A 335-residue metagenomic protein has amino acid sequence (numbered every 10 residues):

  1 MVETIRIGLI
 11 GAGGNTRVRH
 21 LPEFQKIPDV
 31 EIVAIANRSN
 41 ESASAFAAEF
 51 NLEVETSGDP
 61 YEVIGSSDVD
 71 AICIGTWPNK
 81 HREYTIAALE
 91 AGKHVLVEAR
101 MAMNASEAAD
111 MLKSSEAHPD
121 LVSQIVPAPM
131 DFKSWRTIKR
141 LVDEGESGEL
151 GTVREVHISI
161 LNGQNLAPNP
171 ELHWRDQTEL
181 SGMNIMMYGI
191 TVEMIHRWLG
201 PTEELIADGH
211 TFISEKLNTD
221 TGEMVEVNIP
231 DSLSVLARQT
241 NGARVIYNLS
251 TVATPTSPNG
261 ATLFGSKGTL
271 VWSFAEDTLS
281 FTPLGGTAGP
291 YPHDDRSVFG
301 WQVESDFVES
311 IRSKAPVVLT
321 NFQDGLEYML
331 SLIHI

Functional and structural regions predicted by a protein language model:
M1-N51: N-terminal Rossmann-like dinucleotide-binding module
T4, V30, A71-C73, A109 (+2 more regions): C-terminal helix-rich "cap/oligomerization" subdomain common to oxidoreductases
N15, R38, W272, D294-S305 (+2 more regions): Active-site loop of classical SDR/Rossmann-like NAD(P)-dependent oxidoreductases, centered on the catalytic Tyr-X3-Lys
V30-I32, V69, V153, T202: Core-facing hydrophobic residues within beta-strands of well-ordered domains
E53-D59: Conserved SAM-binding strand-loop segment of SAM-dependent methyltransferases
D70-P78, R82-M130, H334: Beta-strand-loop-alpha-helix segment that lines the small-molecule cofactor/substrate pocket of alpha/beta enzymes
L121, P129-V225, K314: Predominantly a Rossmann-like dinucleotide-binding segment in NAD(P)-dependent oxidoreductases
M186-T278, S305-P316: Contiguous beta-strand/loop segments that form the cofactor/metal-binding neighborhood of enzyme cores
